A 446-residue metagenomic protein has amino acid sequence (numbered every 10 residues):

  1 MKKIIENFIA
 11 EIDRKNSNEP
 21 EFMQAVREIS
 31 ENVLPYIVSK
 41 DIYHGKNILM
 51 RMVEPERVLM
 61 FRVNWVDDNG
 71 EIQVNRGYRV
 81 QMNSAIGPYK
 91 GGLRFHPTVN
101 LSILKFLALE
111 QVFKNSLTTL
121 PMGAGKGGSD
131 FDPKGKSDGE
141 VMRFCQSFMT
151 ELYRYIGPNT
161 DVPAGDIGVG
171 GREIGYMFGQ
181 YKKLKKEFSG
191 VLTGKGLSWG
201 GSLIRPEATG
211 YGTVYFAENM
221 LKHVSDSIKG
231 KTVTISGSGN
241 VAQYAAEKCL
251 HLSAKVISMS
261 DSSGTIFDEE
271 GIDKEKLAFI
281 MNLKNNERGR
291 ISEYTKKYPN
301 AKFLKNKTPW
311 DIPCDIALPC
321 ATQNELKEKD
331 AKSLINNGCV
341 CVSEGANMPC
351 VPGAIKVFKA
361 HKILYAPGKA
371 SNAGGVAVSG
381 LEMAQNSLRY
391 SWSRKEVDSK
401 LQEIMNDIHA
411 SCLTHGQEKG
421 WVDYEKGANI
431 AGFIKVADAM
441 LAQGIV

Functional and structural regions predicted by a protein language model:
K2-A25, M220-L221, I335-V446: Adenosine-phosphate binding glycine-rich loop
K3, S17, E21-Q24, E28 (+24 more regions): Conserved active-site and cofactor/substrate-binding residues in soluble primary-metabolism enzymes
I42-Q73: Structured beta-strand/loop patches that form or line metal/cofactor-binding pockets in enzymes
F61-K126, D130: Phosphate-interaction motifs
H96, N115-K229: Glycine/serine-rich phosphate-binding loop and adjoining beta1-alpha1 elements at the start of nucleotide-handling
T193-G196, G201-D311: Glycine-rich phosphate/diphosphate-binding loop of Rossmann-like nucleotide-binding domains
G264-Y365, A370: Rossmann-like adenosine-cofactor binding region
